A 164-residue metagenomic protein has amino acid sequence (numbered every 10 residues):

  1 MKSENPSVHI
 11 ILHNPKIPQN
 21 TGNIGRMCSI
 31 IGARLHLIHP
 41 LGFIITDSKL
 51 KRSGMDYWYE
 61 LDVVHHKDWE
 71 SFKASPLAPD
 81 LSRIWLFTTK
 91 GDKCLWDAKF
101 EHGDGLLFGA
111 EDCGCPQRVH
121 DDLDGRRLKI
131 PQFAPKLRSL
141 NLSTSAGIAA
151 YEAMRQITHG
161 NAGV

Functional and structural regions predicted by a protein language model:
M1-V164: Post-transcriptional modification and biogenesis factors for structured RNAs of the translation apparatus
